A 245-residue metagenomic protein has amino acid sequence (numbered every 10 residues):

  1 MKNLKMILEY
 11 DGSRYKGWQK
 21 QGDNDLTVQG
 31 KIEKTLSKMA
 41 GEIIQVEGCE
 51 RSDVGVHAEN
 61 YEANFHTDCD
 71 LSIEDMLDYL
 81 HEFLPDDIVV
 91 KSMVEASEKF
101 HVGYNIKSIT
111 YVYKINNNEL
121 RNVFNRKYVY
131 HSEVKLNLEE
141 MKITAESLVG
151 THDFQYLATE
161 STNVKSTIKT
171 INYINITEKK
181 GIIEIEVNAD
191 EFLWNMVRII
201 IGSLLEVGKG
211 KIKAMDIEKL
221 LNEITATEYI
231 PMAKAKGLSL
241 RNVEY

Functional and structural regions predicted by a protein language model:
M1-Y245: Structured-RNA-binding interfaces characteristic of tRNA pseudouridine synthases
